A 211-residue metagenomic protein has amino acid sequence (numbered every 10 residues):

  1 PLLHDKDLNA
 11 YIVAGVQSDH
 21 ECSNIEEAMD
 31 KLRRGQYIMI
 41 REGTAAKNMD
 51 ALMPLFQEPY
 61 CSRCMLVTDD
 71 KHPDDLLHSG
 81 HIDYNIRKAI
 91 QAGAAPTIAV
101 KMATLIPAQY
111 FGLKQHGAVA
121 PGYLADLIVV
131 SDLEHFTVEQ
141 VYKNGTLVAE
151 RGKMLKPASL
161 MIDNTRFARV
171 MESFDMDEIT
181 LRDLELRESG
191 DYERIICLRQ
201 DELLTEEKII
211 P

Functional and structural regions predicted by a protein language model:
P1-I38, A46-V67, L77-A92, I98 (+1 more regions): Histidine/acidic residue-rich metal-binding segments in metalloenzymes
L3, S23, G43-A45, K71-P73 (+3 more regions): Short, glycine-/Ser/Thr-/acidic-enriched flexible segments
M39-I40, I128: Paired acidic/hydrophobic, glycine-rich loop segments that form the ligand-binding mouth/hinge of periplasmic-binding
L77-G93, T97-P211: Active-site microenvironment of metallo-dependent hydrolases
